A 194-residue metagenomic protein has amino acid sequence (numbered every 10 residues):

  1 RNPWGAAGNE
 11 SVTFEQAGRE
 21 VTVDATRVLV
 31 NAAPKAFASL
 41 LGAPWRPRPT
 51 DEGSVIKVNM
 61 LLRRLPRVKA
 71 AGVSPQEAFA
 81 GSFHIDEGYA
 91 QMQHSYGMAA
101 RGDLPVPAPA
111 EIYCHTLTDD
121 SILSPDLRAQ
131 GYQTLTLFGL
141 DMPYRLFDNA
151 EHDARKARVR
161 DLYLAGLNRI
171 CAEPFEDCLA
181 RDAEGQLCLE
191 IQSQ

Functional and structural regions predicted by a protein language model:
N2-D126: Mid-domain catalytic core of redox enzymes that form a hydrophobic substrate pocket/lid adjacent to a catalytic redox
A90-Q194: Conserved flavin/dinucleotide-binding core of flavoenzymes
